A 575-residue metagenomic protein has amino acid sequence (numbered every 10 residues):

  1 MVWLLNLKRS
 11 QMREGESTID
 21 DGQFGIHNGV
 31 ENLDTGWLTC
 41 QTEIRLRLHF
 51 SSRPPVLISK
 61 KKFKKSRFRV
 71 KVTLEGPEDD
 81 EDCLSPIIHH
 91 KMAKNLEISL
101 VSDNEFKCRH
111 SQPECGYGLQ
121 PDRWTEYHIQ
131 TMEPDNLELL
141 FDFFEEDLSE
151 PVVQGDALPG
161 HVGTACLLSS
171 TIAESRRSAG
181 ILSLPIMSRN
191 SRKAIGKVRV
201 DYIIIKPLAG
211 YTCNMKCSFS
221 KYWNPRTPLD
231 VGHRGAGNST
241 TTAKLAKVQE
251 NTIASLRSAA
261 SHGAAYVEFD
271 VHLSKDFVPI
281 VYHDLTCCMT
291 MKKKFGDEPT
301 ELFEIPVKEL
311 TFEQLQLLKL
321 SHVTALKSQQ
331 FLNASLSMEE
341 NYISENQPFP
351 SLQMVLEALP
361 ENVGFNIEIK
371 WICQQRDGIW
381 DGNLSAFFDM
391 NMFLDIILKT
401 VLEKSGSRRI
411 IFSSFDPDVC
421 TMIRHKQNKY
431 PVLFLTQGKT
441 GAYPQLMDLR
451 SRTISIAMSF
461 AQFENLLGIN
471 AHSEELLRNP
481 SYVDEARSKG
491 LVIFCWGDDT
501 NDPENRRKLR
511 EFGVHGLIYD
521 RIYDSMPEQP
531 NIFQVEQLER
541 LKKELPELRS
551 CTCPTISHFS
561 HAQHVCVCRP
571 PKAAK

Functional and structural regions predicted by a protein language model:
W3-K575: Phosphate-group recognition and catalysis centered on beta-loop-alpha active-site segments
